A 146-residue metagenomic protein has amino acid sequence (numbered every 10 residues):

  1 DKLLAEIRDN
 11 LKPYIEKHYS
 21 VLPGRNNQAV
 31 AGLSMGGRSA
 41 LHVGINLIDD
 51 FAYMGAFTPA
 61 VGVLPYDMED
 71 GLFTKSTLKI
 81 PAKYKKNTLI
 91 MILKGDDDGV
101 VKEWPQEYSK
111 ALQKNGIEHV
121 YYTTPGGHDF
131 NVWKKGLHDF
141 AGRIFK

Functional and structural regions predicted by a protein language model:
D1-K146: Non-catalytic cap/lid and distal C-terminal segments of serine-dependent acyl enzymes
